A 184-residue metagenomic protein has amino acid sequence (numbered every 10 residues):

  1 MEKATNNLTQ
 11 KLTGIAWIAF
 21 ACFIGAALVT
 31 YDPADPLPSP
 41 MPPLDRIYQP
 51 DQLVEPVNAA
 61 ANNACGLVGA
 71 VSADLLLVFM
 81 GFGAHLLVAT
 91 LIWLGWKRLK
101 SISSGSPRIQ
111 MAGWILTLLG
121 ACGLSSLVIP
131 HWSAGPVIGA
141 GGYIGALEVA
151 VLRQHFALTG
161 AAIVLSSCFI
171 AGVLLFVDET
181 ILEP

Functional and structural regions predicted by a protein language model:
M1-P184: Alpha-helical transmembrane segments used as membrane anchors
